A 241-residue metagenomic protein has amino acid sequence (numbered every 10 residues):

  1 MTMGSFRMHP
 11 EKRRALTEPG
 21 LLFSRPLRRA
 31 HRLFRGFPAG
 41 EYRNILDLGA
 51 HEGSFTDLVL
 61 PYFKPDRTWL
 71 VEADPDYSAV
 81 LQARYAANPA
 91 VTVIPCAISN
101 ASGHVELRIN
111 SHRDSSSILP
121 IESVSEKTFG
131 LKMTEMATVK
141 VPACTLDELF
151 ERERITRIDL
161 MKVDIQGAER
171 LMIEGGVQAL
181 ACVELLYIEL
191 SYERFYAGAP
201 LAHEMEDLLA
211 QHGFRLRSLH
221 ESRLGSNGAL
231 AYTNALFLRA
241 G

Functional and structural regions predicted by a protein language model:
M1-G241: Phosphate/nucleotide-binding beta-alpha loop and adjacent structural elements of enzyme active sites
